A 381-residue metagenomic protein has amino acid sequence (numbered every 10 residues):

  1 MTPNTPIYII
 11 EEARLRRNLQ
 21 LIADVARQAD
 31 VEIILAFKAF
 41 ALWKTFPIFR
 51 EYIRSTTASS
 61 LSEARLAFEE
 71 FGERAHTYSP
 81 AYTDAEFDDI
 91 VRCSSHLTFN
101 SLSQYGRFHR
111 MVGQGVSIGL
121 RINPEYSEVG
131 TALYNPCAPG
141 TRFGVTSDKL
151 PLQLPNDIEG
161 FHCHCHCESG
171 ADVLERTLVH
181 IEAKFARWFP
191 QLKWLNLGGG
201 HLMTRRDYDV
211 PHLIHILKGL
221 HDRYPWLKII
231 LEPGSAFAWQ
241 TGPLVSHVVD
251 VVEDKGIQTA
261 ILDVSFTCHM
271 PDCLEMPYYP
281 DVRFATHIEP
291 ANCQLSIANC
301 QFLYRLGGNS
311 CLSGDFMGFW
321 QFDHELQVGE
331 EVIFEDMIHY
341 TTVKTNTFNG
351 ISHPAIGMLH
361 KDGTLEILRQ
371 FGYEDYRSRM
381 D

Functional and structural regions predicted by a protein language model:
M1-G72, S265, F322-E335, H339-T341: N-terminal capping/small domains of soluble enzymes
V31-W194, Y208, I216-G219: Active-site-proximal beta-alpha core segment in soluble small-molecule metabolic enzymes
T98, G119-R121, H162, N196 (+5 more regions): Structured core elements
Y126-E128, C167, M203, F237 (+1 more regions): Feature marks short, surface-exposed loop/turn motifs that line or immediately flank catalytic pockets and channel
H164-H166, L195-T204, P233-S235: Glycine-rich beta-strand-to-loop/alpha-helix junction loops that act as flexible
G170-R176, T204-L213, Q240-S246, D250 (+1 more regions): Short glycine/threonine-rich loop-to-helix capping motif typified by GTGT followed within a few residues by an Asp-Pro
P233-D381: Charged (often Lys/Glu-rich) extended helix/loop segments that serve as interaction or gating elements
